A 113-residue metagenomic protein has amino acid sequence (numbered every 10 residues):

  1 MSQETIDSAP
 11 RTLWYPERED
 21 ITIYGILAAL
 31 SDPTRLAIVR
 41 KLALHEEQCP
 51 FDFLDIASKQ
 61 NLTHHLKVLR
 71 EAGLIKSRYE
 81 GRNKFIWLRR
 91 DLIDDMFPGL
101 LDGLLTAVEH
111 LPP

Functional and structural regions predicted by a protein language model:
S2-Y24, L44, R89-P113: Amphipathic alpha-helical dimerization/coiled-coil segments that flank or bridge DNA-binding/regulatory modules
D7-S8, E17-R18, P33, R40-K41 (+3 more regions): A short linear-motif detector with a strong N-terminal bias
T22-S58, E80-L92: N-terminal helix-turn-helix DNA-binding core of bacterial DNA-binding proteins
F51-L74: Canonical helix-turn-helix DNA-binding module
L66-K67, G81-R82, F97, G103: Short alpha-helix boundary/capping motifs
S77: Short beta-strand "wing" residues that participate in macromolecule-binding interfaces
